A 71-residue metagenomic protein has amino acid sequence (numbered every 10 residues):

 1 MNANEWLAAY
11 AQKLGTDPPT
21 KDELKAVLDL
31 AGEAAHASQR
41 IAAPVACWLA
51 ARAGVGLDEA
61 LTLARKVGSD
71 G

Functional and structural regions predicted by a protein language model:
N2-A3, A43: Residue-level preference for nonpolar/small residues embedded in alpha-helices
A3-Q12, P19, D58-G71: C-terminal binding/interaction regions
K13, A53-G54: Generic structural signal for bulky hydrophobic/aromatic residues embedded in well-ordered secondary structure
P19-A53: Amphipathic, hydrophobic secondary-structure cores in small proteins
